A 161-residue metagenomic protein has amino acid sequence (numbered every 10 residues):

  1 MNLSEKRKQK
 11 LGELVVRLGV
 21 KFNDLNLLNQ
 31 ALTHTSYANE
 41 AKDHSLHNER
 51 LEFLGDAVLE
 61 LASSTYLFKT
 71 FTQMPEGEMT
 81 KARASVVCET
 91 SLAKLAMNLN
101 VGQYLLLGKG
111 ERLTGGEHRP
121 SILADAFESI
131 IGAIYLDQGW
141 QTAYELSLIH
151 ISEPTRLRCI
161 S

Functional and structural regions predicted by a protein language model:
M1-S45: Short glycine- and acidic-rich boundary segments immediately preceding or forming the N-terminal edge of structured
E40-K42, V101-L123: Histidine/acidic-rich helix-loop-helix segments that form or flank divalent-metal centers in metalloenzyme catalytic
E52, A57-F68: Primarily the active-site beta-strand->alpha-helix module of PP2C/PPM metal-dependent phosphatases, and frequently
F71-T80, Y104, A143-Y144: Short, well-structured active-site flanking segments
M74-V86, E117-I122: Divalent-cation-assisted or electrostatically stabilized phosphate/pyrophosphate-binding catalytic cores
K81-L99: Mg2+-dependent prenyl diphosphate-binding active-site environment of isoprenoid biosynthetic enzymes
I130, L136-L148, S152: Anionic-ligand-binding alpha/beta catalytic cores of soluble enzymes and soluble regulatory domains that recognize
I149-S161: Single conserved hydrophobic/aromatic residue that forms the stacking wall/gate of nucleotide- or nucleobase-binding
